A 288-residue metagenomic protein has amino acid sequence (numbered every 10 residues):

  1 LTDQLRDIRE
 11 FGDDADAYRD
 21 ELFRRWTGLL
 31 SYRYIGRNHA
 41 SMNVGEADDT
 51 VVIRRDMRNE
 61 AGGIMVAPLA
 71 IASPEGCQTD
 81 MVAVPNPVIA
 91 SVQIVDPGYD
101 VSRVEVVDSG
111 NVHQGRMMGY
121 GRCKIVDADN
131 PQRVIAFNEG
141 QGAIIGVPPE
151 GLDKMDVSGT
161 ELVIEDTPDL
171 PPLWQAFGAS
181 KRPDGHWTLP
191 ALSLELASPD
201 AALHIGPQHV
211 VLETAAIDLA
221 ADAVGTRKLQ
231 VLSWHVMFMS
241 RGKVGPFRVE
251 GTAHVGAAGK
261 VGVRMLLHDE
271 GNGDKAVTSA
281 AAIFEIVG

Functional and structural regions predicted by a protein language model:
L1-D13, P85, I89, G98-R103 (+3 more regions): HotDog/MaoC-like acyl-thioester-processing domains
L1-T50, I145-L196: Non-catalytic linker/capping segments at the edges of enzyme domains
L1-V92, D96-V101, E105, M118 (+2 more regions): Hydrophobic, helix-prone linear segments
R37-V44, I53, P87, D108-N111 (+4 more regions): A structural signal for short, hydrophobic beta-strand segments that form beta-sheets in beta-rich/all-beta domains
V51-I53, I94, L189-A191, F238 (+1 more regions): Hydrophobic residues in beta-strands and at strand termini
N59-G63, V147-P149, S198-A202: A short, polar/proline- and glycine-enriched secondary-structure boundary/capping micro-motif
A61, E75-V106, N111, A215-R248 (+1 more regions): Hydrophobic beta-strand-centered segment that forms part of the acyl-chain substrate-binding groove
T188-G259, V263-L266, G273: Structured core of small recognition/catalytic domains
